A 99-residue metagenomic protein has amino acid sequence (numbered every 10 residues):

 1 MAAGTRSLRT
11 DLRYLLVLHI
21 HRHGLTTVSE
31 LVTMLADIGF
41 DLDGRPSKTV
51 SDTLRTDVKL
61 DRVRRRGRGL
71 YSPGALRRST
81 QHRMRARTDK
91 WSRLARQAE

Functional and structural regions predicted by a protein language model:
M1-H19, D41-E99: Phospho-regulated, low-complexity intrinsically disordered regions of nuclear gene-regulatory and chromatin-associated
H19-R22, A36: Short, locally clustered residues in the helix-turn-helix/winged-helix DNA-binding domain
H23-T26, R45: Residue-level signal for short amphipathic helical patches enriched in basic/charged and nearby hydrophobic residues
T26-A36: Short acidic, hydrophobic short linear motifs in intrinsically disordered regions
